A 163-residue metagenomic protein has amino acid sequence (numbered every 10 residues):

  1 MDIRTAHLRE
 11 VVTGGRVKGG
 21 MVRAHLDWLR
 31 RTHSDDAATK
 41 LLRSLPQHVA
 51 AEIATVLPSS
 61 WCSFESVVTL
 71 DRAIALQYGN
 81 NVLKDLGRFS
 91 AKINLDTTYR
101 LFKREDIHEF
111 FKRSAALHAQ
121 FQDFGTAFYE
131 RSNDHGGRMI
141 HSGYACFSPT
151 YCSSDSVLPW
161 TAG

Functional and structural regions predicted by a protein language model:
M1-T98: N-terminal low-complexity or simple alpha-helical regulatory segments that function as activation/interaction modules
H25, S114, P159-W160: Hydrophobic residues within well-ordered alpha-helices
V56-D155: Amphipathic interaction/junction segments at domain boundaries or subunit interfaces
S153-G163: Short, non-transmembrane amphipathic alpha-helical segments
